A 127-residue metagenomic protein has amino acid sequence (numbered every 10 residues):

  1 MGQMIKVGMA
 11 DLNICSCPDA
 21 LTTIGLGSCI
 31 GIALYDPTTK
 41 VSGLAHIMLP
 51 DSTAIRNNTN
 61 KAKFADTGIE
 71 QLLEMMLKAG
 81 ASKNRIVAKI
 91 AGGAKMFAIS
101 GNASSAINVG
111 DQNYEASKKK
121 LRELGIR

Functional and structural regions predicted by a protein language model:
M1-I5, T53, N60-A88, F97-R127: Alpha/propeptide regions of enzymes that mature by internal proteolysis
I5-T22: Phosphate-centric recognition/catalysis
S16, Y35, D51, S100-G101: Ubiquitous "structural anchor" signal
T22-A79: Conserved mixed alpha/beta catalytic, RNA-binding, or beta-rich assembly cores of soluble enzyme, regulatory
A91-G93: Short loop/turn motifs enriched for small/polar and acidic residues
